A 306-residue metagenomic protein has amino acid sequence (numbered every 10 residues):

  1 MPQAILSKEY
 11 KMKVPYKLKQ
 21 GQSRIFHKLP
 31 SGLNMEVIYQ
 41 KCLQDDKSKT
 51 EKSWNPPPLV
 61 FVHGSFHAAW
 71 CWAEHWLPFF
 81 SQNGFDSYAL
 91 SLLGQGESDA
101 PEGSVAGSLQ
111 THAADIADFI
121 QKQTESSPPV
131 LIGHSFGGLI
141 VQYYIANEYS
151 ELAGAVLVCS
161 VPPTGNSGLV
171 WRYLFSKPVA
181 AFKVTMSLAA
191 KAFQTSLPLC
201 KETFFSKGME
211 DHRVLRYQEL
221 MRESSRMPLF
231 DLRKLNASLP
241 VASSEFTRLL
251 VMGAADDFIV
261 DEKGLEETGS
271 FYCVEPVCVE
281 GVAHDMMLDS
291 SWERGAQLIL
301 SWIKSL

Functional and structural regions predicted by a protein language model:
P56, G64-A68, S135, A255: Active-site glycine-rich loops that stabilize anionic/oxyanionic intermediates across multiple enzyme folds
S65-L77, K263: The serine-hydrolase catalytic nucleophile loop
F79-P101: Conserved alpha/beta-hydrolase
P128-N166: Conserved hydrolase catalytic core segment
L152-S187, L232: Flexible "cap/lid" loop of the alpha/beta hydrolase fold
E245, V251-G253: Short beta-strand/loop motif that positions the catalytic acidic residue of the alpha/beta-hydrolase fold
F258-G264: Conserved alpha/beta-hydrolase "acid-adjacent" motif
E275-L306: Catalytic active-site module of serine/aspartate enzymes centered on a nucleophile-bearing elbow/loop
